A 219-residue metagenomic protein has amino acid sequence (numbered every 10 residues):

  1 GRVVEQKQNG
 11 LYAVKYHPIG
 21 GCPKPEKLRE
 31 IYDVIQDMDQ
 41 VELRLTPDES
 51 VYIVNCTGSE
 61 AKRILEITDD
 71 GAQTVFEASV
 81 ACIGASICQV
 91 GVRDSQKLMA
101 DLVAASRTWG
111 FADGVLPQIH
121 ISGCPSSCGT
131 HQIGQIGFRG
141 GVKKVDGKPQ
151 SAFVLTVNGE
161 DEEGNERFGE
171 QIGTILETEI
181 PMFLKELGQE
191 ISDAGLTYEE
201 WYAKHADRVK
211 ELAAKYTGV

Functional and structural regions predicted by a protein language model:
G1-E5, T68-G71: Short beta-strand/turn micro-motifs at beta-sheet edges
R2-C22: Short glycine-/aliphatic-rich beta-strand segments at the starts of folded cytosolic domains
Q8-A13, R44-P47, F76-G84, V157-E170 (+2 more regions): Short acidic (Asp/Glu) and glycine-rich catalytic loops that position anionic groups and cofactors
Y12, V51-Y52, F153: Hydrophobic residues embedded in beta-strands of well-ordered beta-sheets
H17-K148: Small-residue-enriched alpha-helical segments and adjacent helix-cap loops that form tight helix-helix packing
G114-P117, A194-E200: Acidic/polar loop patches that form or flank catalytic/metal-binding clefts of enzymes that bind anionic ligands
G137-L196: Mobile "lid/hinge" segments at catalytic clefts and subdomain interfaces of large enzymes
A203-V219: Acidic, glycine-enriched catalytic cores built around paired aspartates
